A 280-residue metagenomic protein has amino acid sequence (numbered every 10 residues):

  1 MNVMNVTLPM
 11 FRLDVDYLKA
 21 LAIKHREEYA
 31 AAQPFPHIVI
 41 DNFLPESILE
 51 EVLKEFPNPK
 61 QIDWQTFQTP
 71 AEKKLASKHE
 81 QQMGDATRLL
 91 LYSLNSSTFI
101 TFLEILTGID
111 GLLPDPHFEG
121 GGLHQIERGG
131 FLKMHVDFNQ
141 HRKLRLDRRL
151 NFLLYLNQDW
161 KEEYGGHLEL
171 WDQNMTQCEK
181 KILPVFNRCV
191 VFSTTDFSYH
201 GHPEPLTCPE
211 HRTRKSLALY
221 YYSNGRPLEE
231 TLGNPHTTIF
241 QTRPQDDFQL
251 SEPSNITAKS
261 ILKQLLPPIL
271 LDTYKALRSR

Functional and structural regions predicted by a protein language model:
M1-R26: N- or domain-start disorder-to-order transition segments that initiate the globular core
N2, G129, H141-R148, Q158-R280: Catalytic core of Fe(II)/2-oxoglutarate
Y17, R26-T107: Non-heme Fe(II)/2-oxoglutarate
H37, H135, H200-H202: Histidine-centered active-site/metal-ligand motif
K54-P57, Q82, L91-R148: Non-heme Fe(II) oxygenase catalytic core, chiefly the N-lobe of the double-stranded beta-helix
K60-I62, D110-L113, Q158-E162: Proline-centered turn/helix-capping motifs that create local helix->coil transitions or kinks
T69-S77, L106-D115, E119, H124 (+5 more regions): A structural signal for the main folded, soluble domain(s) of proteins
N151-L153: Eukaryotic charged/polar low-complexity linker/IDR segments
